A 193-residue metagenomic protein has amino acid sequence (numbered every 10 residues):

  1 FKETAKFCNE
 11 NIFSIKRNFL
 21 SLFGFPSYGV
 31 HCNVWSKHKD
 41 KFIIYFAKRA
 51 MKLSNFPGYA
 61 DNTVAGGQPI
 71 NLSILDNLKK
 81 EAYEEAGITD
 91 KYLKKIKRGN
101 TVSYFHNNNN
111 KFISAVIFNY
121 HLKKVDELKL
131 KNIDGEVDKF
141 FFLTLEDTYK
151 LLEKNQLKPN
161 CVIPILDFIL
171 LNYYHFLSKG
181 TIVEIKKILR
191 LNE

Functional and structural regions predicted by a protein language model:
F1-Y59, G67-K131, L145-E146, L151-L157 (+1 more regions): N-terminal leader/linker segments that precede catalytic domains of diphosphate-processing enzymes
N132-E136: Short glycine-enriched loop/turn motifs at secondary-structure junctions
F142: Short aromatic/basic micro-patch
N160-C161: Cytochrome P450 catalytic domain signature, combining two hallmark sequence patches
